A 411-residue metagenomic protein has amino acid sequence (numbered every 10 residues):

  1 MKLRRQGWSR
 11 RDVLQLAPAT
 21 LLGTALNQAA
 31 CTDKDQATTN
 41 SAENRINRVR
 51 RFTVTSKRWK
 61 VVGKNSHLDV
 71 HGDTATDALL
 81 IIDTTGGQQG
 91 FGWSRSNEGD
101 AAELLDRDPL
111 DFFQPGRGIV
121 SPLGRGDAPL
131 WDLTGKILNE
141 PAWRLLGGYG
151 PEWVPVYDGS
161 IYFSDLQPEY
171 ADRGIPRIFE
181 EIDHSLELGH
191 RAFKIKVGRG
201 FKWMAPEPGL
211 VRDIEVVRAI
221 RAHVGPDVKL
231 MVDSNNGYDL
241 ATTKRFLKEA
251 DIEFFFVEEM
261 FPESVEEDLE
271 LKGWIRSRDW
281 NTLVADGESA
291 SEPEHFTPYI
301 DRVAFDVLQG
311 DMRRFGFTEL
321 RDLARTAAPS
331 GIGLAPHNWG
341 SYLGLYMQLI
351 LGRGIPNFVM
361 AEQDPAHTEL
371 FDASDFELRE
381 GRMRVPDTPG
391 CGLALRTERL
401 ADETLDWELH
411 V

Functional and structural regions predicted by a protein language model:
M1-W8: N-terminal secretory signal peptides
W8-L26: N-terminal export leaders
P18, N44-S56, L323, G340-V411: Flexible C-terminal active-site loop/helix
N27-K64: C-terminal segment of N-terminal export signals and the immediately downstream linker at the start of the mature
R48-T53, I82-Y149: Metal- or metallocofactor-binding catalytic centers and their adjacent structured scaffolds across diverse enzyme
G87, N139, V257, Y299 (+2 more regions): Conserved, mostly hydrophobic/aromatic
P155-F179, D239, A285: Active-site mouth loops of central-metabolism enzymes
M204, L210-W339, G344: Catalytic core of soluble alpha/beta enzymes
